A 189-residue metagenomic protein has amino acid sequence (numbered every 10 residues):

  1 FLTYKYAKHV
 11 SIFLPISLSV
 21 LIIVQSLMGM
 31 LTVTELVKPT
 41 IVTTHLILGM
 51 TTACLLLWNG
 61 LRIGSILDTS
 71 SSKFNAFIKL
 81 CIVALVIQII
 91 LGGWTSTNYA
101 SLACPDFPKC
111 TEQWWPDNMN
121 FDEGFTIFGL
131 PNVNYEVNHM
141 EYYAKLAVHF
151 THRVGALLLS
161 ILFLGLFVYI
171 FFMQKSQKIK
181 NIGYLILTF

Functional and structural regions predicted by a protein language model:
F1-F189: Polytopic transmembrane helical bundles with strong interfacial aromatic enrichment
